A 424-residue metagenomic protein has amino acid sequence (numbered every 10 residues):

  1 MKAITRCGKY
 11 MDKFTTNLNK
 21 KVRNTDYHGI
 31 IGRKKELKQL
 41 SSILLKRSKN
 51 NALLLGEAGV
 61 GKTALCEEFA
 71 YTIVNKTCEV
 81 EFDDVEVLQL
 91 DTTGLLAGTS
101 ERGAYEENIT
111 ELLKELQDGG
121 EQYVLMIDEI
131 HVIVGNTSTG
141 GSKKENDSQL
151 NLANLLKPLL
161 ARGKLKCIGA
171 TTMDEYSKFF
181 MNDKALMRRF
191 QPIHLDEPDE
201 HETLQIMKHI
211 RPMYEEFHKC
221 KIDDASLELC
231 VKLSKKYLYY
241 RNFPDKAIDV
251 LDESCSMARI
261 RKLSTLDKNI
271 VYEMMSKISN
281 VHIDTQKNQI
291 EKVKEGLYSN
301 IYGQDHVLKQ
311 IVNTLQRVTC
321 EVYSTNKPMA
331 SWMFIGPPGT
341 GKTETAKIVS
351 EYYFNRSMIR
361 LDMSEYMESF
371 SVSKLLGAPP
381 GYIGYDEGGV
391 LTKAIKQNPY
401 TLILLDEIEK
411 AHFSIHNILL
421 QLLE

Functional and structural regions predicted by a protein language model:
M1-E424: AAA+ P-loop NTPase nucleotide-binding core of proteostasis motors
